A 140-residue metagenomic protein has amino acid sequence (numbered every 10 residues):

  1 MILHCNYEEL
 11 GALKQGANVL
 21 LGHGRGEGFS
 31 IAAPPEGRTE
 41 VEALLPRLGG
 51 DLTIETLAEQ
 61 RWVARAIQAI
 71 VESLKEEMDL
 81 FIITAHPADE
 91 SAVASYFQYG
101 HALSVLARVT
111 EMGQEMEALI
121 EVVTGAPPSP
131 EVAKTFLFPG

Functional and structural regions predicted by a protein language model:
M1-G140: Positively charged, low-complexity terminal tracts and the immediately adjacent first secondary-structure elements
